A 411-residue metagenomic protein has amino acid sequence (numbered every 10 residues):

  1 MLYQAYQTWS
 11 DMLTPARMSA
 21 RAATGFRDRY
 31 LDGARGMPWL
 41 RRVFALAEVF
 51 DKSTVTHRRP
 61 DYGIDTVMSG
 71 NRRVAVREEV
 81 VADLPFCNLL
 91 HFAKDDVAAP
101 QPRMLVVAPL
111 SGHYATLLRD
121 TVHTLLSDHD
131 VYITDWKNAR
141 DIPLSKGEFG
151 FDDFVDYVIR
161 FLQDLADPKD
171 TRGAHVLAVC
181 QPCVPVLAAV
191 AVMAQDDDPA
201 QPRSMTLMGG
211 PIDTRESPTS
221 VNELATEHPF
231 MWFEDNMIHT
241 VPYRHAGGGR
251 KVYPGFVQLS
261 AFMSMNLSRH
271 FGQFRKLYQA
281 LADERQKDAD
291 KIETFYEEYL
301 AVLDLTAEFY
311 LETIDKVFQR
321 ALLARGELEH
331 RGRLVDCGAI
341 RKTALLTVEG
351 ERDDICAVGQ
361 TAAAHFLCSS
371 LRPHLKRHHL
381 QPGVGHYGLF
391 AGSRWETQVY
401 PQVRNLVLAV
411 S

Functional and structural regions predicted by a protein language model:
M1-A45, D167, T171, A189-E308: Alpha/beta-hydrolase-fold enzymes
D61-M68, R72-I142: Short, surface-exposed "cap/lid" segments of acyl-processing enzymes
D141-S145, V155-A174, V186-L187, A191: Conserved acidic catalytic loop of the alpha/beta-hydrolase fold
L177-C183, G350: Conserved alpha/beta-hydrolase "nucleophile elbow" surrounding the catalytic nucleophile
I340-R341, L346-E349, D353: Short beta-strand/loop motif that positions the catalytic acidic residue of the alpha/beta-hydrolase fold
D354-Q360: Conserved alpha/beta-hydrolase "acid-adjacent" motif
I355, P382-T397: Catalytic histidine-centered segment of alpha/beta-hydrolase-like enzymes
C368-Y387: Catalytic histidine neighborhood in serine/cysteine hydrolases with alpha/beta-hydrolase-type architecture
